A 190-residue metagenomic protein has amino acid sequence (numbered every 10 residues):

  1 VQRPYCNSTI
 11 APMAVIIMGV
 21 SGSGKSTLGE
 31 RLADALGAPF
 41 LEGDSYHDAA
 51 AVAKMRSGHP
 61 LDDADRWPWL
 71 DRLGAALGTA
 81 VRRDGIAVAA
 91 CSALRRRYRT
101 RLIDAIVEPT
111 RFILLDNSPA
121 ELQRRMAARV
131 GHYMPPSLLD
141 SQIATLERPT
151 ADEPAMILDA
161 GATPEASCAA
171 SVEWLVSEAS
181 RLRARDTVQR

Functional and structural regions predicted by a protein language model:
A14: Walker A (P-loop) ATP-phosphate-binding motif of ABC ATPase nucleotide-binding domains
I17: Hydrophobic anchor at the beta1->P-loop junction of P-loop NTPases
V20: P-loop (Walker A) phosphate-binding loop of NTP-binding proteins
K25: Conserved lysine of the Walker
E30-L73: Conserved substrate/cofactor phosphate-moiety recognition/catalytic segment in nucleotide-dependent phosphotransferases
V81, S92-V130: ATP-dependent NMP and nucleoside kinases share a basic, alpha-helical "lid"
A128-S171: Small-molecule kinase domains that catalyze NTP-dependent phosphoryl transfer to phosphate-bearing small molecules
